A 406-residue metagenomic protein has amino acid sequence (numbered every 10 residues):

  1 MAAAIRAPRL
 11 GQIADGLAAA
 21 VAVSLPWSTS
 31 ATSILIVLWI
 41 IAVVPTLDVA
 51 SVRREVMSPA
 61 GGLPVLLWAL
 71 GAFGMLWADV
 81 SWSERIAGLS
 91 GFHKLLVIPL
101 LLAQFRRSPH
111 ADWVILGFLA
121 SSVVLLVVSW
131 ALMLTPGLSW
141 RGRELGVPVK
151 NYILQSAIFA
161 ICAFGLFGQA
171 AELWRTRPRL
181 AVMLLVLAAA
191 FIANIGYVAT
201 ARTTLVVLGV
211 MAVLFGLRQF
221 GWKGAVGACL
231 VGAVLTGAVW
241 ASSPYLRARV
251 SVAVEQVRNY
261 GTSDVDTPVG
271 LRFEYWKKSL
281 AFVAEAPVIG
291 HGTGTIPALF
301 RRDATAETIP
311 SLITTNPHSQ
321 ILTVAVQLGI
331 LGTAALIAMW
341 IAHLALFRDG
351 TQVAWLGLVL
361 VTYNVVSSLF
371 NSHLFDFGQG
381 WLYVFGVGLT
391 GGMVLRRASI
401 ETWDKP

Functional and structural regions predicted by a protein language model:
M1-I86, L96, A103-L116, Q169-M183 (+2 more regions): Transmembrane signal-anchor hairpin modules in multi-pass inner-membrane enzymes, especially those that act on
T32-V43, A87-P99, I153-Q169, T203-F215 (+3 more regions): Hydrophobic core segments of transmembrane alpha-helices in multi-pass, intramembrane catalytic enzymes
V37-V44, A212, M339, G357-V365 (+1 more regions): Transmembrane alpha-helices of multi-pass inner-membrane enzymes
A72, L100, H110-R141, V149-F220 (+3 more regions): Alpha-helical transmembrane segments of multi-pass inner-membrane proteins
W82-A87, V149-Y152, A199-T204, T314-S319 (+1 more regions): Membrane-interface catalytic loops of GT-C/OST-like multi-pass glycosylation enzymes that act
V198-A199, Q219-S263, Y275-E285, T293: A membrane-periplasm/extracellular boundary helix in multi-pass inner-membrane enzymes that assemble envelope glycans
L217, Q327-T362: Hydrophobic transmembrane alpha-helices and their immediate junctions
T262-K277, E285, I289-L328: Long extracytoplasmic/lumenal interhelical loops at the membrane interface of multi-pass membrane proteins
